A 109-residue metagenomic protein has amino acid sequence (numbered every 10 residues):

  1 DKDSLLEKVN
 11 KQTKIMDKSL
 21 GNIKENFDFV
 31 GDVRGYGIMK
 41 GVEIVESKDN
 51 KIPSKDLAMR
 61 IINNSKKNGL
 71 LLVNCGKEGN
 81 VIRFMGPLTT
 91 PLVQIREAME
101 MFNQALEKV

Functional and structural regions predicted by a protein language model:
D1-V109: Conserved N-terminal phosphate-binding loop of PLP-dependent enzymes in the Aspartate aminotransferase
